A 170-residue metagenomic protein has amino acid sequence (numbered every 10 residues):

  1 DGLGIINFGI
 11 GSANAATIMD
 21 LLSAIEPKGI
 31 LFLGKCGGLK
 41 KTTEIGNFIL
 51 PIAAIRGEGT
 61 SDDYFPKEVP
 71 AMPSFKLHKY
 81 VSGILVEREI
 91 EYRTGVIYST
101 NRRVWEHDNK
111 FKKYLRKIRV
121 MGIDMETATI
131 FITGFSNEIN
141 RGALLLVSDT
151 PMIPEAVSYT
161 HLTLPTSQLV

Functional and structural regions predicted by a protein language model:
D1-A71, F75-K76, S136: Metabolite-binding pocket within alpha/beta catalytic cores that recognizes anionic/polar moieties
N14-A16, M125-A128: Short glycine/serine/threonine-rich phosphate/pyrophosphate-binding segments that cradle anionic phosphate groups
K28, M121, N140: Short acidic/polar active-site loop segments enriched in Thr and Asp
P73-R116: Active-site rim beta-loop-alpha module in soluble metabolic enzymes
A128-Y159: Zn-dependent metallopeptidase/amidohydrolase metal-coordination segment
T160-T166: Conserved small/polar residues in nucleotide/adenosyl-binding loops
L169: Cationic, low-complexity basic patches in intrinsically disordered or flexible, solvent-exposed regions
